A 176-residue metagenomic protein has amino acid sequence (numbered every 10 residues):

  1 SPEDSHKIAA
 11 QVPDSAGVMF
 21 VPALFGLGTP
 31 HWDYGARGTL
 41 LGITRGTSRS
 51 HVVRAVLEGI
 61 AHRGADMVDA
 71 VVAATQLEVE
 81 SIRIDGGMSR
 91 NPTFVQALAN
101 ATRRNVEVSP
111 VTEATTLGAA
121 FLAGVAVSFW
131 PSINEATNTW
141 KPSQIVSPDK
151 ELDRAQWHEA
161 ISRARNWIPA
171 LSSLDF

Functional and structural regions predicted by a protein language model:
S1-F176: Glycine/Thr-rich phosphate-binding loops that ligate phosphate moieties of nucleotide and other phosphorylated ligands
